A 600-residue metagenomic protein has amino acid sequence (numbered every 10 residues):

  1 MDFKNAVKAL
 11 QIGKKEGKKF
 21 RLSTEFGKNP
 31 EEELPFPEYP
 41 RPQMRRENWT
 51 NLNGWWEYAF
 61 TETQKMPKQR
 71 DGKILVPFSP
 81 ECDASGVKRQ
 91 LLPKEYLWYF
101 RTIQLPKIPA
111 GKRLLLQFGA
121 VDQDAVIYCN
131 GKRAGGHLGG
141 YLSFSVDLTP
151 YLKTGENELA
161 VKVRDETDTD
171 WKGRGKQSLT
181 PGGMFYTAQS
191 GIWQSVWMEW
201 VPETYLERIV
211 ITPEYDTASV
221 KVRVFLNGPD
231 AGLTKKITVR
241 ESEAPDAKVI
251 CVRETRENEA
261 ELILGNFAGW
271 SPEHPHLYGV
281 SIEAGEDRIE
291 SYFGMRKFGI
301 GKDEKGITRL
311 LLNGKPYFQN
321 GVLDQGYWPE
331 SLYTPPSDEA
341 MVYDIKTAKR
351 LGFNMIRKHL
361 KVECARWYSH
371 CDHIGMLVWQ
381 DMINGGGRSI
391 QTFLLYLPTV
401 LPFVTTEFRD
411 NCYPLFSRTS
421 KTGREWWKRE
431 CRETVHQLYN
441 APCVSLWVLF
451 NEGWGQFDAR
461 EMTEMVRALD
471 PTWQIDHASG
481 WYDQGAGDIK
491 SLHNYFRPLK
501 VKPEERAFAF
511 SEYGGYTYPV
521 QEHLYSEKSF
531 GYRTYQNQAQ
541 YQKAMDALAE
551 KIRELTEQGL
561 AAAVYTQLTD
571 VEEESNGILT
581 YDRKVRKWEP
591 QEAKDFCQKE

Functional and structural regions predicted by a protein language model:
M1-A84, K162, E166-D170, I192 (+4 more regions): Accessory carbohydrate-binding/adhesion or oligomerization-edge regions at the termini of glycan-active proteins
N5-I12, K18, L22, F26-G27 (+7 more regions): Accessory beta-strand-rich segments of carbohydrate-active enzymes
N51, L92-K94, P109, G139-Y141 (+5 more regions): Surface-exposed coil/turn segments at beta-strand junctions on protein surfaces, enriched
N51, Y96-T102, R113-L115, S143 (+5 more regions): Intrinsic-disorder/low-complexity, polar/charged segments enriched in Ser/Thr/Lys/Arg/Asp/Glu/Gln
D83-L105, P109-Q117, D122-C129, G135 (+9 more regions): Active-site-adjacent substrate/metal-binding segments within catalytic domains of carbohydrate-active enzymes
L152-E156, N227-D303: Extended acidic/polar, glycine-enriched regions that form or flank non-catalytic beta-rich accessory modules
W200-D230, G306-R309, E600: Surface beta-strand/loop "capping" patches
R223, K346, M355-C597: Substrate-binding/catalytic cleft of secreted carbohydrate-active enzymes, primarily glycoside hydrolases
